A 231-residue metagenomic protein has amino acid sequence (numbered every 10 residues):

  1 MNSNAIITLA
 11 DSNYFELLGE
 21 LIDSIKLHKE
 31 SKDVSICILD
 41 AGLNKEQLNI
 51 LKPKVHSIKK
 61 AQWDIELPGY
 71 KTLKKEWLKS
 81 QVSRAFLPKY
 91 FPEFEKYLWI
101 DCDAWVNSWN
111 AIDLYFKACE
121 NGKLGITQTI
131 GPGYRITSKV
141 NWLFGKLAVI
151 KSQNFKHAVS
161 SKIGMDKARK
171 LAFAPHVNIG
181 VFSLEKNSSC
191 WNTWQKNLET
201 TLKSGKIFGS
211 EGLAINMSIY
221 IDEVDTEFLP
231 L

Functional and structural regions predicted by a protein language model:
M1-L231: Glycosyltransferase catalytic domains, chiefly GT-A lineage
